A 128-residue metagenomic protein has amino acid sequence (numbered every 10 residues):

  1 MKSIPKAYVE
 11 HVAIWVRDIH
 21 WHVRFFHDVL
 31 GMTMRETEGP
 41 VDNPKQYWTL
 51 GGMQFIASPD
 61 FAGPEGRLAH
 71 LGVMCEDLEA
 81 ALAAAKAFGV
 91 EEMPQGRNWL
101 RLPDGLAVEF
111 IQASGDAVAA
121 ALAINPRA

Functional and structural regions predicted by a protein language model:
M1-P5, I14, R35-E36, L82 (+1 more regions): Vicinal oxygen chelate
K2-V9, A13-Q54, A80: Core segments of cupin and vicinal oxygen chelate
Y8-R17, Q46-Y47, D60-K86, R97-L102 (+1 more regions): Vicinal oxygen chelate
M32-R67, L100-D116, A120: Conserved short beta-strand elements that form part of the metal-binding/catalytic scaffold of enzyme active sites
